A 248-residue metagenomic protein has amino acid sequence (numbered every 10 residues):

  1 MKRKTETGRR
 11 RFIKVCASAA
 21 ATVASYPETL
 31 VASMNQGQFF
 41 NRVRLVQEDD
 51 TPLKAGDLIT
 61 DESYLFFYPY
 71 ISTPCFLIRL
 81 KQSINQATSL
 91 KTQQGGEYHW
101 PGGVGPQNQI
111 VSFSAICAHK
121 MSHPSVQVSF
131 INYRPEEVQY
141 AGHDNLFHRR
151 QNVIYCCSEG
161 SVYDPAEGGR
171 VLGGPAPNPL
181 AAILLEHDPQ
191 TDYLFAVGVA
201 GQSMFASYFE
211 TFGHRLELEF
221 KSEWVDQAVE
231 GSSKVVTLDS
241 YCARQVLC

Functional and structural regions predicted by a protein language model:
M1, T5, G105, H148: Residue-level marker of regulatory loop/turn positions in helix-turn-helix DNA-binding domains and in histidine
M1-A20: N-terminal secretory signal peptides and thylakoid transit peptides that target proteins across membranes
R10, A115, I154: Short alpha-helical basic/polar micro-motif
L30-H143, E186-C248: N-terminal pre-ligand scaffold of iron-sulfur
N145-S207: Short Fe-S-cluster ligation motifs
